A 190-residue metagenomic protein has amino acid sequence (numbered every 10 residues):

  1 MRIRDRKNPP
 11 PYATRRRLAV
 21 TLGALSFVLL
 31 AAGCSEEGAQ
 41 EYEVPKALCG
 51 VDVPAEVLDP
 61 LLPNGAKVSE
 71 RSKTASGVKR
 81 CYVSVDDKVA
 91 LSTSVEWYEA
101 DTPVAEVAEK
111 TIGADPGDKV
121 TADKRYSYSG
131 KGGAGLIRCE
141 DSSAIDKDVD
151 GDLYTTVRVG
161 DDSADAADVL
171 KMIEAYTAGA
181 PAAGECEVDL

Functional and structural regions predicted by a protein language model:
I3-L22: Bacterial N-terminal signal peptides that target proteins for export
L25-S26: Extracytoplasmic/luminal low-complexity segments enriched in Pro/Gly and acidic/polar residues that act as flexible
L29-G33: C-terminal motif of bacterial Sec signal peptides marking the signal peptidase cleavage site
E36-L190: A small/polar (G/S/T-enriched), proline-flanked helix-loop surface module common in exported/cell-envelope proteins
